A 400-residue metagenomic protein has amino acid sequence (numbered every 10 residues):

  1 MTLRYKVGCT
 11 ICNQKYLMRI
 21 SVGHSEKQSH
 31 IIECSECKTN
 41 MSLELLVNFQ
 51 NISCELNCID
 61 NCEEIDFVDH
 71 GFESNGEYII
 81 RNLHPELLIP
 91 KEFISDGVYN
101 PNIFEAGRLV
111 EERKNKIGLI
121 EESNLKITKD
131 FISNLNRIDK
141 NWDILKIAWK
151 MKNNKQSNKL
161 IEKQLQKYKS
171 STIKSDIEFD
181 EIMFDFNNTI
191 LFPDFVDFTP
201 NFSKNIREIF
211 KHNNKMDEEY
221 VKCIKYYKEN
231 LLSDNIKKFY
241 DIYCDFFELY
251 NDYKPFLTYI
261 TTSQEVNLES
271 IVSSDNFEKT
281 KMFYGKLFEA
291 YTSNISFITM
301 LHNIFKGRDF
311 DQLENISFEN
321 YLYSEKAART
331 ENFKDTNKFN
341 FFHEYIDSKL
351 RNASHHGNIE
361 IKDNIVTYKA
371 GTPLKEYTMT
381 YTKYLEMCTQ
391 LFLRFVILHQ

Functional and structural regions predicted by a protein language model:
M1-S274: Extended intrinsically disordered or low-complexity regions, especially N/C-terminal cytosolic tails and loops, rather
L3-K6, T280-E344: Flexible secondary-structure boundary motifs
Y5, Q28-I32, N352, N364-T372: Generic recognition of long tandem-repeat/solenoid scaffolds
I11, E36, N40-S42, N48-Q50 (+3 more regions): Amphipathic, Lys/Arg-enriched alpha-helical patches that create a basic surface for binding polyanionic ligands
E105, N141-I144, A148, T292-I295 (+1 more regions): Extended low-polarity, hydrophobic cluster-rich segments
P200, N214, C244-F247, N251 (+5 more regions): Generic structural signal for well-ordered, non-transmembrane alpha-helical segments in soluble/cytosolic regions
L268-D275, E325-T336, G371-K375: Short, charged/polar, low-complexity loop and linker segments that flank or interrupt alpha-helical bundles
F339-T367: Histidine-centered, metal-coordinating catalytic motifs and their short helical/loop contexts
